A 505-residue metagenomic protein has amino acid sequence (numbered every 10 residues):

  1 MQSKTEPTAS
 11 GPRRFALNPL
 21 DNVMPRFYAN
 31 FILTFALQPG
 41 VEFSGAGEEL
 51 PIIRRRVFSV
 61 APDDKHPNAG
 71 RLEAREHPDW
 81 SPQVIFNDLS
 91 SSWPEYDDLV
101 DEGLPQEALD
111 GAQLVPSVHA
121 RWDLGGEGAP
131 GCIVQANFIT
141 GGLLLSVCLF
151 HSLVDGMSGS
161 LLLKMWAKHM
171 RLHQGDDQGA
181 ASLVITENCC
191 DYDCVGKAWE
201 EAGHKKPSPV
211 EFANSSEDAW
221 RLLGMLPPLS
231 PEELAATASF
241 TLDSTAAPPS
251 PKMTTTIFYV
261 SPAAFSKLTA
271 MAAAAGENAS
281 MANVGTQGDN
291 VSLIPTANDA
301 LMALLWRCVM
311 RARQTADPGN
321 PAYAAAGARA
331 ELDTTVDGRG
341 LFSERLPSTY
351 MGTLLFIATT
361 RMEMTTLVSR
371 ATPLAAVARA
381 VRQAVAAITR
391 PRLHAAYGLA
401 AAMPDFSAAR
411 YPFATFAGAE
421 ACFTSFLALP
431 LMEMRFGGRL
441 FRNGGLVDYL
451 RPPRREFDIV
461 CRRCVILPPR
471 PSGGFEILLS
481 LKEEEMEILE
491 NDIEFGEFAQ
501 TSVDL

Functional and structural regions predicted by a protein language model:
M1-S208, A213, A270, P295-P318 (+1 more regions): Non-catalytic N-terminal regions of enzymes
M24-L37, R71-L99, P248-T255, R329-E331 (+2 more regions): Acyl/amide activation-and-transfer machinery of modular secondary-metabolite enzymes
F31-A36, I133-N137, T256, S261 (+8 more regions): Adenylate-forming
F150, V154-S158, T256-V260, D289-A297 (+4 more regions): Short amphipathic alpha-helical molecular recognition features
L161-H173, A273-E277, P318-V336, M351-T359: Amphipathic alpha-helical scaffolding segments
P209-S292: Flexible, P/S/T/G-rich "lid" or insertion loops adjacent to the active sites of thioester-utilizing
G276-G285, M351-F436: Helical lid/core segments from catalytic subdomains that handle acyl or acyl-like groups
S280-L346: Hydrophobic "lid/gating" helix adjacent to the active-site nucleophile that controls access to an acyl-thioester pocket
